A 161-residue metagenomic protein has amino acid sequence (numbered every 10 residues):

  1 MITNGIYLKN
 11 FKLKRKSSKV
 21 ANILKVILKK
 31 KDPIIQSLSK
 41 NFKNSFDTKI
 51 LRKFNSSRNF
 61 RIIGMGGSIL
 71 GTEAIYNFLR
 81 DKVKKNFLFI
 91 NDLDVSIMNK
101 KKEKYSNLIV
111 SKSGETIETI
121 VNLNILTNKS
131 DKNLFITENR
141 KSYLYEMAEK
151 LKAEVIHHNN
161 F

Functional and structural regions predicted by a protein language model:
M1-F46, R52: Extended, charge-enriched "interface" segments that sit outside catalytic cores
D47-T48, K141: Generic non-transmembrane alpha-helix signal with a bias for helix starts/N-cap capping motifs
T48-K49, L123: Short alpha-helical segments and helix-capping/turn motifs at coil-helix boundaries
N55-F161: Glycine-rich phosphate-binding loops that contact phosphosugars or nucleotide phosphates
